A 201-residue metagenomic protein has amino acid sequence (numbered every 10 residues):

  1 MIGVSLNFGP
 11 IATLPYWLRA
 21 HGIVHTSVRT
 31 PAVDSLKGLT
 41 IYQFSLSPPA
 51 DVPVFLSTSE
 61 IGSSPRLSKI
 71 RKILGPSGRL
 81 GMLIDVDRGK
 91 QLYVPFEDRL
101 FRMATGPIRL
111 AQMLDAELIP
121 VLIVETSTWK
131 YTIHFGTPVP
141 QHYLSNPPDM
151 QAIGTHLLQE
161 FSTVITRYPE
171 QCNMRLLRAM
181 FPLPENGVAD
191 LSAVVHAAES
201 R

Functional and structural regions predicted by a protein language model:
M1-E60: Catalytic core of membrane glycerolipid acyltransferases/transacylases, capturing the structured, soluble-facing
A20-V24, S47, S63-R201: Non-catalytic C-terminal accessory region of glycerolipid acyltransferases and related lyso-lipid remodeling enzymes
